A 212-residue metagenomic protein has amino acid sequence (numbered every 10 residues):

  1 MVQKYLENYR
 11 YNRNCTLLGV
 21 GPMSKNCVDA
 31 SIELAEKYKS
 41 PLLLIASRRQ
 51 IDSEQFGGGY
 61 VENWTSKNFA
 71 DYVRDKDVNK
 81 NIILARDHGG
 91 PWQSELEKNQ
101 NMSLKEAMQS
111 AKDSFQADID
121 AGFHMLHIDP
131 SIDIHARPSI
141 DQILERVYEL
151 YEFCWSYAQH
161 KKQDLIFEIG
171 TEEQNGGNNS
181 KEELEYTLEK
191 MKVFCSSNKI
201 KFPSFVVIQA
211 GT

Functional and structural regions predicted by a protein language model:
M1-A117, G122-H124: Alpha/beta catalytic barrel-like cores
G90-T212: Helix-rich catalytic cores of soluble enzyme domains
